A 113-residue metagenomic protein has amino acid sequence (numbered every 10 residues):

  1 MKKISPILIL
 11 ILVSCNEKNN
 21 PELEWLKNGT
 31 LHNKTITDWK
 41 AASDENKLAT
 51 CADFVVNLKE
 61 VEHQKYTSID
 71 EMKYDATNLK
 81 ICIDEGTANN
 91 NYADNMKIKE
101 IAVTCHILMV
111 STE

Functional and structural regions predicted by a protein language model:
M1-I4: Positively charged n-region of N-terminal signal peptides that target proteins for export
P6-I7, C51: General helical structural elements
L8-I9, D44, D75, I98: Residue-level signal for mature regions of secreted extracellular proteins and peptides
I11-S14: C-terminal motif of bacterial Sec signal peptides marking the signal peptidase cleavage site
N16-K18: Bacterial signal peptide processing site
N20-F54: N-terminal secretory signal peptides
T50-E113: Compact alpha-helical subdomains of small soluble proteins
